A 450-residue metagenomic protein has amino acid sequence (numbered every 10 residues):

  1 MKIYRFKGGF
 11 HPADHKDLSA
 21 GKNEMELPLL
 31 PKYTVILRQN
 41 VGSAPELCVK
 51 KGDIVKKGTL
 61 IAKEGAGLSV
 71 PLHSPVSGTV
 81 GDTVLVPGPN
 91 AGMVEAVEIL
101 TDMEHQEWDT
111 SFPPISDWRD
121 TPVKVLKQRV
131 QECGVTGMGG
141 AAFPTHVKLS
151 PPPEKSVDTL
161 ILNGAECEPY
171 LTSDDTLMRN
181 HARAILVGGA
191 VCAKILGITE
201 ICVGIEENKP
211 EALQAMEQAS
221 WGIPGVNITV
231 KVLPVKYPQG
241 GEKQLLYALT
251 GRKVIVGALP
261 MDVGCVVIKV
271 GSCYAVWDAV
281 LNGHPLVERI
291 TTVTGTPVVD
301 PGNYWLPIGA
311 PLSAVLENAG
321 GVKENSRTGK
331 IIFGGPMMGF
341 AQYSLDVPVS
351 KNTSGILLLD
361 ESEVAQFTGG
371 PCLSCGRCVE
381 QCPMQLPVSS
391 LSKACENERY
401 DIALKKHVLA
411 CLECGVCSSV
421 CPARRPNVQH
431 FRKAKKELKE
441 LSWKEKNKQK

Functional and structural regions predicted by a protein language model:
M1-C48, E98: N-terminal, Lys/Arg-enriched amphipathic/low-complexity engagement segments that precede the first folded domain
P45-I54, G58: Short histidine-centered loop motifs in beta-beta connectors
V55-S69, V84-P87, V94-T101: Short hydrophobic beta/alpha edge segments that flank linear recognition/processing sites
G78-V80: Conserved hydrophobic positions within beta-strands
A91, E98-L162: Hydrophobic alpha-helical hairpins/lids featuring a short glycine-rich hinge
E107-W108, L160-D174, P297: Gly-rich Lys/Arg/Thr-decorated short loops/hinges at beta-loop-alpha junctions or inter-strand turns that position
I198-L312, N318-K323, G335: Hydrophobic alpha-helical positions that pack around
T353-G369, V379, P383-K450: Ferredoxin-type iron-sulfur electron-transfer modules in oxidoreductases and energy-metabolism complexes
